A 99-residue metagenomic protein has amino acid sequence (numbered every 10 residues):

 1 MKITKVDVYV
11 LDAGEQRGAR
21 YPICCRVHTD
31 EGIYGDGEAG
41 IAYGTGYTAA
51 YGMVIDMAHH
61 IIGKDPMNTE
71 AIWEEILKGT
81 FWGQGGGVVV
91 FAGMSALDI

Functional and structural regions predicted by a protein language model:
M1-A42: Structured beta-strand/loop patches that form or line metal/cofactor-binding pockets in enzymes
H28-I99: Metal- or metallocofactor-binding catalytic centers and their adjacent structured scaffolds across diverse enzyme
